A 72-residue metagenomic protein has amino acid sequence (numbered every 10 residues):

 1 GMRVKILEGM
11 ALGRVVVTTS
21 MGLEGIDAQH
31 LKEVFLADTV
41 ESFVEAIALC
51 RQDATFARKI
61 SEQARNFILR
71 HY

Functional and structural regions predicted by a protein language model:
G1-M2, G25: Short glycine-rich, flexible loops that bind phosphorylated cofactors or substrates
M2, T18-S20, A37-D38: Conserved acidic donor-binding loop of glycosyltransferase catalytic domains
V4, D38-T39, Q52, Y72: Residue-level signal for the nucleotide or nucleotide-sugar donor/cofactor binding architecture
K5-E8, V15-T19: Short hydrophobic beta-strand element within catalytic cores of glycosyltransferases and related nucleotide-activated
M10-A11, A28-Q29, S61: A structural signal for short secondary-structure junctions
G25-A48, T55-F56: Change "using UDP/GDP/dTDP sugars" to "using nucleotide sugars
L49, F56-R70: A short, well-ordered alpha-helix in the C-terminal region of glycosyltransferases
